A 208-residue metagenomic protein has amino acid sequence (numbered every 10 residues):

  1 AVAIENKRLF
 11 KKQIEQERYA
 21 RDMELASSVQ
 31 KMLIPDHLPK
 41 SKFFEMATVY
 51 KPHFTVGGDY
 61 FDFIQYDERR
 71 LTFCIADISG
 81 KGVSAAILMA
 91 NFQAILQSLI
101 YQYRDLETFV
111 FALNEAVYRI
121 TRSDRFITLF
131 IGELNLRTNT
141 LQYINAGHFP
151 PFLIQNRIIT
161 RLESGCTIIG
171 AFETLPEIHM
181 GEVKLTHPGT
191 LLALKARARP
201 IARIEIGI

Functional and structural regions predicted by a protein language model:
F10, I14-L185, L192: … and, occasionally, acidic/histidine-rich disordered N-termini of signaling adaptors
K195: Acidic/histidine-rich, metal-coordinating catalytic segments
A198: Regulatory/sensor and coupling segments of signal-transduction and defense proteins
I201-A202: Ser/Thr-rich, low-complexity intrinsically disordered segments
E205: Small, basic N-terminal interaction modules of short regulatory proteins
I208: Divalent-cation-assisted or electrostatically stabilized phosphate/pyrophosphate-binding catalytic cores
